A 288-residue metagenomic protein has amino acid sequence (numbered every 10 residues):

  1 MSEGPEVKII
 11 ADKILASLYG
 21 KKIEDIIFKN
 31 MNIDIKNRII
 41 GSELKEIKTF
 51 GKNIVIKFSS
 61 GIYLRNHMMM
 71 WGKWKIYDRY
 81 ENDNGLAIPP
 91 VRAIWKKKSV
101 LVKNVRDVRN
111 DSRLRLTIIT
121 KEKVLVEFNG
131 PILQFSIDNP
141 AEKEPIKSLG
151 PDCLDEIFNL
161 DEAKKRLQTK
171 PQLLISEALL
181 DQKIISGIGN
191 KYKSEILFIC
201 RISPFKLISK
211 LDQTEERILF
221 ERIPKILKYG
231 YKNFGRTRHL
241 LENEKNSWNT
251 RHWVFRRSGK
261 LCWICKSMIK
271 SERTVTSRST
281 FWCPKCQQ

Functional and structural regions predicted by a protein language model:
M1-Q288: Structured catalytic/nucleic-acid-binding cores of DNA maintenance enzymes
